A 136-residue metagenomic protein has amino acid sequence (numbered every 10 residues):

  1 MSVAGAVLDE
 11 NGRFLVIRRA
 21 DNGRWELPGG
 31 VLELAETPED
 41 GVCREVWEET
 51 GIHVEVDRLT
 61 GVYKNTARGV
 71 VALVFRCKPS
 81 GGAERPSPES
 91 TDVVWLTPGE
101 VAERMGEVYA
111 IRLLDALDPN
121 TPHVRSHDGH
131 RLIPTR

Functional and structural regions predicted by a protein language model:
M1-F14, V31: Conserved N-terminal beta-strand and adjoining loop/helix that marks the start of the Nudix/MutT-like hydrolase domain
A6, E84-S87: Short secondary-structure boundary/capping segments
E10, L59-K64: Residue-level recognition of beta-strand microenvironments
D21-R24, G69: A conserved beta-turn-beta hairpin within the catalytic core of GNAT-like acetyltransferases that forms part
G23-W25, E89-R136: Nudix hydrolase/Nudix homology domain
L27-L59, F75: The catalytic Nudix box helix
K64-E84, V94, P98, R112-N120: Active-site-adjacent beta-strand/loop module that shapes the phosphate/pyrophosphate-binding cleft
